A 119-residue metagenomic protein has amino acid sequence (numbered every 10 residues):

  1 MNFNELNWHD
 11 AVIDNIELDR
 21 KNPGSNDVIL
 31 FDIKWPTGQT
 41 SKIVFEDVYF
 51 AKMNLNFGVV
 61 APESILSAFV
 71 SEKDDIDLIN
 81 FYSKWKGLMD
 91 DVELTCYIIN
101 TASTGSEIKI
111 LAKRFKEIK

Functional and structural regions predicted by a protein language model:
M1-K119: Surface-exposed, interaction-prone regions used to assemble/regulate multi-protein complexes
